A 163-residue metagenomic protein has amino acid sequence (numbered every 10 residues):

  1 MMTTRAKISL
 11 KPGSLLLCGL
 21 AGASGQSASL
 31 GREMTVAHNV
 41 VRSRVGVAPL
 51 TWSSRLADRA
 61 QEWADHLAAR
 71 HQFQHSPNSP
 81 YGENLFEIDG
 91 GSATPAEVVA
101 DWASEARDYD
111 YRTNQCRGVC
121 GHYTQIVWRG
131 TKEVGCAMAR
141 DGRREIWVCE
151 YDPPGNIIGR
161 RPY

Functional and structural regions predicted by a protein language model:
T3-G13: Bacterial N-terminal signal peptides that target proteins for export
A6, S43, R161-P162: Positively charged, low-complexity intrinsically disordered regions
L15-A23: Hydrophobic h-region of N-terminal signal peptides that target proteins for export in Gram-negative bacteria
G22-G82: Short, well-ordered surface patches within globular domains
N78, G91-Y163: Disulfide-stabilized extracellular recognition modules
L85: Acyl-group handling in specialized metabolite and lipid biosynthesis
